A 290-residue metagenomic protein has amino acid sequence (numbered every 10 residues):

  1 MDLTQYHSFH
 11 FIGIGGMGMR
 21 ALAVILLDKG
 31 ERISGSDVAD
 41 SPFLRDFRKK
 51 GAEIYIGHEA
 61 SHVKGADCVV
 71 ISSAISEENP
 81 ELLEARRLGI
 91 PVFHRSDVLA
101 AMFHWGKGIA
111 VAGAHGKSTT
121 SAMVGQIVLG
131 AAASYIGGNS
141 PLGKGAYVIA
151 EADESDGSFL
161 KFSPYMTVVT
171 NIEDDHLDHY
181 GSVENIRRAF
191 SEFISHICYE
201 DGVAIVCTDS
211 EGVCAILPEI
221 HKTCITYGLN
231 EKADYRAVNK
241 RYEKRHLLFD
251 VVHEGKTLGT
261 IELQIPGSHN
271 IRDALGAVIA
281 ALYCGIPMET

Functional and structural regions predicted by a protein language model:
M1-V98, R236-V238, L258, P266 (+1 more regions): N-terminal leader/targeting and accessory segments in enzymes
H7-S8, I12, Y180-R188, G202 (+1 more regions): Adenine nucleotide phosphate-binding catalytic loops in nucleotide-utilizing enzymes
G15-R20, D37, E59, H115 (+5 more regions): Gly/Ser/Thr-rich beta-alpha loop segments that engage phosphate groups in nucleotides
M17, G106, R272: Residue-level signal for short amphipathic helical patches enriched in basic/charged and nearby hydrophobic residues
M19, Y135, E154-S155, K232-Y235 (+1 more regions): Short beta-strand-initiation
I25, R48, H62, S73-T208 (+4 more regions): Phosphate-binding loop of NTP-binding sites
S36, Y55-H58, F93-A100, V128-A131 (+3 more regions): Beta-strand->loop->alpha-helix junctions that form or flank phosphate-binding loops in nucleotide-handling enzymes
C68-V70, G108-A110, E262: Short aromatic/hydrophobic contact patches that present stacked aromatics for nucleic-acid/ligand binding
